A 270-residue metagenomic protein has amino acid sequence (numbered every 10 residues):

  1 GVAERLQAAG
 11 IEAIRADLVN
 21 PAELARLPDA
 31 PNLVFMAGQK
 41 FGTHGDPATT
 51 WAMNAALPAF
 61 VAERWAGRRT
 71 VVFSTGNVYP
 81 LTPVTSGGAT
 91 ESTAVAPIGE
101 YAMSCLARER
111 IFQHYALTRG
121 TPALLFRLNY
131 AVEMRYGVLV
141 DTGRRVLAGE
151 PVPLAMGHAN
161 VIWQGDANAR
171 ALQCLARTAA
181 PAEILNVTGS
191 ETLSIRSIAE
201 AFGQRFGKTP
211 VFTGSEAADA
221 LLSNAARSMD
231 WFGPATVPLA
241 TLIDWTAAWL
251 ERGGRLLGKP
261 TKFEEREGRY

Functional and structural regions predicted by a protein language model:
R5-M53: NAD(P)H-binding glycine-rich loop region in Rossmannoid oxidoreductase-like domains and their noncatalytic homologs
N32-L33, P58-E100: Conserved Rossmann-fold NAD(P)-dependent oxidoreductase catalytic core, especially the SDR/UDP-sugar
A37-G38, V71-G76, I98, R127-N129 (+1 more regions): Active-site beta-alpha turn of Rossmann-fold NAD(P)-dependent dehydrogenases/reductases
I98-A102, A159-N160: Catalytic tyrosine of NAD(P)H-dependent dehydrogenase/reductases that use a Tyr as the general acid/base
S104-A107: Active-site helix of classical SDR
R110-D166, F202: NAD(P)-dependent short-chain dehydrogenase/reductase
R127-A131, P153-I162, E183-L193, S215-A218 (+1 more regions): Glycine-rich Rossmann NAD(P)(H)-binding loop
R170-R227, G253-G254, T261-R269: Mid/C-terminal beta-alpha module of Rossmann-like enzyme folds, strongest in SDR-family dehydrogenases/epimerases
